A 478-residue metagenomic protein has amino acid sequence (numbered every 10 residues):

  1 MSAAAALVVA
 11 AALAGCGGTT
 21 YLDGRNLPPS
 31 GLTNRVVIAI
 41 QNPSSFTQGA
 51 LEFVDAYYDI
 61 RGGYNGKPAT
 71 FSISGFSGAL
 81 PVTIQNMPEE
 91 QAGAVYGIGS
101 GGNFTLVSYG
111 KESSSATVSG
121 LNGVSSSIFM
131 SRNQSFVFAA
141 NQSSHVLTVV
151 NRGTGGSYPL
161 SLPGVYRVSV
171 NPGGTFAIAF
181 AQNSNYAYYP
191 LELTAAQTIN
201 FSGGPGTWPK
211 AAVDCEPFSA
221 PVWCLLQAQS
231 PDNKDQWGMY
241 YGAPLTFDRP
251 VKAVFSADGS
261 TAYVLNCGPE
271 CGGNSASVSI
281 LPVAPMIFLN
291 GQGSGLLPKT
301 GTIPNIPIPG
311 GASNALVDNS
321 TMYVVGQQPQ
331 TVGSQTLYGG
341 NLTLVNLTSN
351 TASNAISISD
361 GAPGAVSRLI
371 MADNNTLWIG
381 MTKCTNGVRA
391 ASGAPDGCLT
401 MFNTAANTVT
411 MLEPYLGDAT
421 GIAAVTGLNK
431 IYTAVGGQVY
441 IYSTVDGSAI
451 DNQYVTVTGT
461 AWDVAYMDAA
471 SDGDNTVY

Functional and structural regions predicted by a protein language model:
M1-A4: Bacterial N-terminal signal peptides that target proteins for export
A11-G15: C-terminal motif of bacterial Sec signal peptides marking the signal peptidase cleavage site
C16-Y478: Predominantly soluble domains enriched in secretory-pathway, periplasmic, or organellar proteins
